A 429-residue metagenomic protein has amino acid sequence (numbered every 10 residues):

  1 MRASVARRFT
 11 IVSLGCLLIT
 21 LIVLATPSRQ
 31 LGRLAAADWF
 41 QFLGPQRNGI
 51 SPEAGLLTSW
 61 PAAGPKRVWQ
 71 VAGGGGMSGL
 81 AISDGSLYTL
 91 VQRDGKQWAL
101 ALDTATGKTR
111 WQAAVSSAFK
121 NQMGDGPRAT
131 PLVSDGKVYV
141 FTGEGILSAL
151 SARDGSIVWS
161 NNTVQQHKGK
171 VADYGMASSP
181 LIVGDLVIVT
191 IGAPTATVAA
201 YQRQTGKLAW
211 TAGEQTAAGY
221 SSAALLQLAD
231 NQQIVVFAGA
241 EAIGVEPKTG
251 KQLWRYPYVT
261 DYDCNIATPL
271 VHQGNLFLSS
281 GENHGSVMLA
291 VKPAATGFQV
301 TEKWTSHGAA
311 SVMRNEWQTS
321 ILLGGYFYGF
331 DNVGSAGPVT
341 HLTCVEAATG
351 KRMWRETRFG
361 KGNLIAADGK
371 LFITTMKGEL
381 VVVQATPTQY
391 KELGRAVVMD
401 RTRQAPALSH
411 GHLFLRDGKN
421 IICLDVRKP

Functional and structural regions predicted by a protein language model:
L31-K66: Blade/loop signatures of beta-propeller domains
G44-R47, Q92-D94, G143, G192 (+6 more regions): Short loop/turn segments immediately following the C-termini of beta-strands
V68-A81, K96, Q112-L132, S160-I182 (+10 more regions): Extracytoplasmic beta-rich repeat domains
D84-G85, D135-G136, G184-D185, N231-Q232 (+4 more regions): Short coil/turn segments that connect the beta-strands within blades of beta-propeller domains
M288-G297, V383-T388, V426-P429: Short loop/turn segments immediately following beta-strands, especially the blade-tip and inter-blade linker loops
T402-P429: Blade-level signature of beta-propeller repeat domains, shared across WD40, Kelch, NHL, RCC1 and BNR/Asp-box propellers
